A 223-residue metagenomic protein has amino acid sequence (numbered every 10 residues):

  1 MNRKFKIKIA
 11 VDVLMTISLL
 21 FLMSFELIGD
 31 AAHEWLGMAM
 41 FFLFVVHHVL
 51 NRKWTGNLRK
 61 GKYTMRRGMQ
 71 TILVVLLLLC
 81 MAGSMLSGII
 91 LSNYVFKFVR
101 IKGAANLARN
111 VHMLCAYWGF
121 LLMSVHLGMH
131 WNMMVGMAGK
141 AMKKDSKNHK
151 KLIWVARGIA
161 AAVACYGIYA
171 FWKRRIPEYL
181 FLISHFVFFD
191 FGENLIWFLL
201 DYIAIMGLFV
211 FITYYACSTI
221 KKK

Functional and structural regions predicted by a protein language model:
M1-K223: Membrane-embedded alpha-helical bundles that constitute the cytochrome b-like, heme-associated redox core of multi-pass
